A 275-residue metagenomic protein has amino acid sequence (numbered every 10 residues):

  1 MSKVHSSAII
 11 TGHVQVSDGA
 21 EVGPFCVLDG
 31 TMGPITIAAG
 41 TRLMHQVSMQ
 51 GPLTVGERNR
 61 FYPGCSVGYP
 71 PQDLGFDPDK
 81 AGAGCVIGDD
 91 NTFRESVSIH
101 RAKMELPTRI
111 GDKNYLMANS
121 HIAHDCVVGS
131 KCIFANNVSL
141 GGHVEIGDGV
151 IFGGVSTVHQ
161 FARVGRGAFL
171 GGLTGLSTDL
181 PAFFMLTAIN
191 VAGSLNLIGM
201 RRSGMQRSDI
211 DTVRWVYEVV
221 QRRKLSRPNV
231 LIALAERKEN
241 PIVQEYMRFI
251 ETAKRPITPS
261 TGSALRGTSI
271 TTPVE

Functional and structural regions predicted by a protein language model:
M1-S7, G12-V14, D18-G19, L53 (+7 more regions): Terminal amphipathic alpha-helical/low-complexity segments used for targeting or macromolecular assembly
K3-V191: Structural signal for interior beta-strand "rungs" in well-ordered beta-sheet cores of soluble enzyme domains
